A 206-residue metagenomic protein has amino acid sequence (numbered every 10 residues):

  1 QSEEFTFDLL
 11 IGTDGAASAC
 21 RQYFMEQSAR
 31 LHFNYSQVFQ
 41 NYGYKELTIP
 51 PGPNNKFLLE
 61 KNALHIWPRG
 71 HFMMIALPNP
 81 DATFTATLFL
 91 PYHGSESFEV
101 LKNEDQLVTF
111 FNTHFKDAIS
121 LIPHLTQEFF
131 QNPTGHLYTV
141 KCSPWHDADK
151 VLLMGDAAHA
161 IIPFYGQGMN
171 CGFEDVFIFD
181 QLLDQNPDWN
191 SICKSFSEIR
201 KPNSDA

Functional and structural regions predicted by a protein language model:
Q1-F7, D184, A206: Short intrinsically disordered, low-complexity coil segments enriched in acidic
E3-L137, K141-D147: Conserved FAD-binding catalytic core of PHBH/FMO-like flavoproteins
G12, L47, P133-A206: Conserved mid-domain beta->alpha element of the FAD-binding
